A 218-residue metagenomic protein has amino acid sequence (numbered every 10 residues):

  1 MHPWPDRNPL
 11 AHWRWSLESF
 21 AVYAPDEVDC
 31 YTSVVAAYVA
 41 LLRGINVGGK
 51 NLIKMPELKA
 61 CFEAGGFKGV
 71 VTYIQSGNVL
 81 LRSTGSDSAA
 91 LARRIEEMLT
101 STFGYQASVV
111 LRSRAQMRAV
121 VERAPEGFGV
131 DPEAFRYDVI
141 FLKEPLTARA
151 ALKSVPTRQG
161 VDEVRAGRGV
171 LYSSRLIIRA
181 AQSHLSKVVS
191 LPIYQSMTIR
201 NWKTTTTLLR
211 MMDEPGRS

Functional and structural regions predicted by a protein language model:
W4, W13-W15: Tryptophan (W) side chains
A11, E18-A21: Compositionally biased amphipathic helical and low-complexity segments enriched in hydrophobic
F20-Y23, Y31: Aromatic (phenylalanine/tyrosine) cluster motif
Y31, V35-S218: Surface-exposed, charge/polar-rich loops and edge strands
